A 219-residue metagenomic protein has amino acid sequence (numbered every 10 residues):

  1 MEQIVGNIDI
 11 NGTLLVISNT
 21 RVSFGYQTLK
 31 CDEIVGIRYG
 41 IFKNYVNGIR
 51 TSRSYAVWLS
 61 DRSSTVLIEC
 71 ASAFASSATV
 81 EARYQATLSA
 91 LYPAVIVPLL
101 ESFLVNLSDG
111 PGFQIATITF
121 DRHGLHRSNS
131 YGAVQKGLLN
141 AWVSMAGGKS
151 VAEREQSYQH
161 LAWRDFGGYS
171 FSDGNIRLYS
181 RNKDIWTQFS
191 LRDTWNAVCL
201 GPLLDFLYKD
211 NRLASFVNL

Functional and structural regions predicted by a protein language model:
M1-C31, S102-L161, G168, N175-I176: Conserved beta-hairpin
V35-A116, R154-L219: Acidic, Ser/Thr- and proline-rich intrinsically disordered linker/docking segments of eukaryotic scaffolds
